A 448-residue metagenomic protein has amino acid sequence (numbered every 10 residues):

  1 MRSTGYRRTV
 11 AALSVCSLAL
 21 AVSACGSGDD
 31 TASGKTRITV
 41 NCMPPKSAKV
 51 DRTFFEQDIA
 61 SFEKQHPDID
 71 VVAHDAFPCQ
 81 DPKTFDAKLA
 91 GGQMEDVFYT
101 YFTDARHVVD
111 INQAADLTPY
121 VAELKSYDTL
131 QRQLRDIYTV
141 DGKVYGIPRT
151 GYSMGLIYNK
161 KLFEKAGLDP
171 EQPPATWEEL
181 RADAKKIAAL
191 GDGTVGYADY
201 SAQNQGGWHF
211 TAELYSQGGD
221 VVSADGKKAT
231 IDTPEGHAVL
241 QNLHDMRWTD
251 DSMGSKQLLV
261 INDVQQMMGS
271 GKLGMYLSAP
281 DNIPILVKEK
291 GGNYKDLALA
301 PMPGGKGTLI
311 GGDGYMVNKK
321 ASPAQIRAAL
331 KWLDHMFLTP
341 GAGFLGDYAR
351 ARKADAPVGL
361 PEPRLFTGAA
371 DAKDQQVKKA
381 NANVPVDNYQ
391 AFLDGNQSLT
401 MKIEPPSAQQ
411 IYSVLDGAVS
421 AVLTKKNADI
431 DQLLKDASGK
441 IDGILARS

Functional and structural regions predicted by a protein language model:
R2-H107, A324, G343-F344, K426-Q432 (+1 more regions): Conserved N-terminal structural module of periplasmic/extracytoplasmic solute-binding proteins
F77, F102-S153, H209, E213 (+1 more regions): Hinge/lid segment of periplasmic solute-binding proteins
T118-L130, P173-A175, G196-S201, Q217-V239 (+4 more regions): Short, solvent-exposed loop/beta-turn-alpha elements that line the ligand-binding surface or hinge of extracytoplasmic
D141-R149, M154, E164, E178-A229 (+3 more regions): Extracytoplasmic/periplasmic solute-binding protein
E164, P170, V384-S448: Conserved C-terminal helix/tail region of periplasmic/extracytoplasmic solute-binding proteins
D183-K185, D225-Q257: Glycine-centered hinge/linker elements that transmit conformational signals in sensory and ligand-binding systems
H209-A212, Q241-H335: Extracytoplasmic/periplasmic substrate-binding proteins
L286-N293, G305-G311, V317-S413: C-terminal lobe and pocket-closing loops of periplasmic/extracytoplasmic Venus-flytrap solute-binding proteins
